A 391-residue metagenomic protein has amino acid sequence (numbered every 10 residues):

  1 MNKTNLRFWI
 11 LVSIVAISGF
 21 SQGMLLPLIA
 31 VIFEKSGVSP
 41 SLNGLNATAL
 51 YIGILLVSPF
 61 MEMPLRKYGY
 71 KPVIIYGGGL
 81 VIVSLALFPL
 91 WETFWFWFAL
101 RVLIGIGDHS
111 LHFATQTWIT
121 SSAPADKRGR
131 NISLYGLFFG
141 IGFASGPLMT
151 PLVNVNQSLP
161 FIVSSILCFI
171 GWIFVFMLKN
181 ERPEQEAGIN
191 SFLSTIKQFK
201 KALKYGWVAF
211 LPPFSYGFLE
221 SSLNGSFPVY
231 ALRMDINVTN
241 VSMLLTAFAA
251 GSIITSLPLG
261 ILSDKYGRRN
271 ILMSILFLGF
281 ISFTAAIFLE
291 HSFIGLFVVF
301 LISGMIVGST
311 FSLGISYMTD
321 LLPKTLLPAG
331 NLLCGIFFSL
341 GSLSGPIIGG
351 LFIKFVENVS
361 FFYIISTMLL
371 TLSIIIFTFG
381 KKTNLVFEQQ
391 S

Functional and structural regions predicted by a protein language model:
M1-N5, R182-A209: Juxtamembrane intracellular "pre-TM" segments in multi-pass secondary transporters
T4-N46, Y51, W207, G217-Y230 (+1 more regions): Helix-loop boundary and gating motifs at the non-cytosolic
T48-M61, T246-P258: Central cavity-lining transmembrane alpha-helices of secondary-active solute carriers, predominantly the Major
V57-G69, S256-G267, I353: Helix-to-loop junctions at the C-terminal end of transmembrane segments in multipass secondary transporters
G69, L90-E92, G267, L289-H291: Helix-breaking motifs and short loop linkers at transmembrane-helix boundaries and internal kinks in secondary membrane
P72-A86, N270-T284: Structural signature of the two symmetry-related core transmembrane helices
V102-F138: Cytoplasmic helix-loop-helix junction between adjacent transmembrane helices in 12-TM secondary transporters
F161-F176, F362-F377: Symmetry-related core transmembrane helices of the 12-TM Major Facilitator Superfamily/SLC fold
